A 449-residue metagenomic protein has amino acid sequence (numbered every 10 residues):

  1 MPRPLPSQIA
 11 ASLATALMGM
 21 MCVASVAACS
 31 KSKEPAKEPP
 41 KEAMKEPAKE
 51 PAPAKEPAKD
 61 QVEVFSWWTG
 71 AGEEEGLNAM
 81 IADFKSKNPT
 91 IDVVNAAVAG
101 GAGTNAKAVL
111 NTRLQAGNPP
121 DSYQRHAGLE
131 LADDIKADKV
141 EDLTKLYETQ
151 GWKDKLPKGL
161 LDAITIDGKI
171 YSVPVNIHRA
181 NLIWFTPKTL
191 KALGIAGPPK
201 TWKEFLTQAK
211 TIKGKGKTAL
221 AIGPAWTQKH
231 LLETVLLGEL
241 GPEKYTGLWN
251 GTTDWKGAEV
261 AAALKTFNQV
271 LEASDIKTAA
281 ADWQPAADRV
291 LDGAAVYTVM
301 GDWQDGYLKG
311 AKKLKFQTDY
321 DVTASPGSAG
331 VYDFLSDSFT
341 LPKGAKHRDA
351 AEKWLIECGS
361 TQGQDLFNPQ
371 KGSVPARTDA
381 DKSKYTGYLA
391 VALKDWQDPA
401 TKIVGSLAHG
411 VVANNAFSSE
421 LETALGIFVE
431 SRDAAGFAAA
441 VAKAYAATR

Functional and structural regions predicted by a protein language model:
V26-E38: Bacterial lipoprotein signal-peptidase II cleavage site
W67, K265-H347, K353: Extracytoplasmic/periplasmic substrate-binding proteins
A82-G159, A163-T165, K191-G194, K200 (+3 more regions): Extracytoplasmic "Venus flytrap"/periplasmic binding protein-like
R113, P120-D121, W152-K188, A219 (+3 more regions): A structural signal for short loop-to-beta-strand junctions that line the ligand-binding cleft of periplasmic/secreted
L131-D138, L160-G197, P224-L248, D333-L341 (+1 more regions): Periplasmic solute-binding protein
T144-L156, E239-A262, G310-F316, Y320-Y332 (+1 more regions): Short, solvent-exposed loop/beta-turn-alpha elements that line the ligand-binding surface or hinge of extracytoplasmic
A209-K210, N250-A280: Glycine-centered hinge/linker elements that transmit conformational signals in sensory and ligand-binding systems
S373-A376, A380, V391-R449: C-terminal capping/gating helix-and-loop segments adjacent to ligand/active sites or protein-protein/ligand interfaces
